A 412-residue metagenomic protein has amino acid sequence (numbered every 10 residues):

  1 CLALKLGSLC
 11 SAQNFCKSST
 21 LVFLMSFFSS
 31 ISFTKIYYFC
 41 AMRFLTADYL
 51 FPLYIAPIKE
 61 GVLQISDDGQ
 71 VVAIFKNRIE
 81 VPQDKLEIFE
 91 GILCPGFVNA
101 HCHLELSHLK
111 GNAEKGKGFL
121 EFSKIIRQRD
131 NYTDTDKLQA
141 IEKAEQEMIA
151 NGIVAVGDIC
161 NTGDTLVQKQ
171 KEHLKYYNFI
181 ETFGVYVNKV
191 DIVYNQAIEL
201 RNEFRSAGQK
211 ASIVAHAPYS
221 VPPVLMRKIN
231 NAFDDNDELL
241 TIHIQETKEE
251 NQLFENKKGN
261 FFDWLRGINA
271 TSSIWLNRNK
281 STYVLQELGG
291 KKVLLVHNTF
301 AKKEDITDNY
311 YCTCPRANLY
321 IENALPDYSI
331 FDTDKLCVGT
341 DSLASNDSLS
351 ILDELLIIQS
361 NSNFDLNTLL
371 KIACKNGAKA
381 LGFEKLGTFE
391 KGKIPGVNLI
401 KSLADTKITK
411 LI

Functional and structural regions predicted by a protein language model:
C1, K5-T20, S26-T34: Low-acidity, Ser/Thr- and Arg-rich intrinsically disordered low-complexity segments
S32-E80, K379: N-terminal metal-binding scaffold of metallo-dependent hydrolase/deaminase domains
R43-A47, D67, R78-E121, E142 (+1 more regions): Replace "His-x-His-based motif
D48, L63, E90, H101 (+10 more regions): Divalent metal-coordination and catalytic microenvironments
Q64, I92-L93, K110-H173, N195-S206: Alpha-helical scaffold segments that flank or form the walls of functional sites
H108-Q139, Y177-F183, T247-G289, Q359: Active-site gating loops and adjacent loop-to-helix segments of metal-dependent hydrolytic enzymes
G208-Y328, D334-C337, S342-L343: Active-site core of metal-dependent hydrolases
D263, E287, P326-S402: His/Asp/Glu-enriched, well-ordered alpha-helical/loop segment that forms or immediately abuts the divalent-metal
